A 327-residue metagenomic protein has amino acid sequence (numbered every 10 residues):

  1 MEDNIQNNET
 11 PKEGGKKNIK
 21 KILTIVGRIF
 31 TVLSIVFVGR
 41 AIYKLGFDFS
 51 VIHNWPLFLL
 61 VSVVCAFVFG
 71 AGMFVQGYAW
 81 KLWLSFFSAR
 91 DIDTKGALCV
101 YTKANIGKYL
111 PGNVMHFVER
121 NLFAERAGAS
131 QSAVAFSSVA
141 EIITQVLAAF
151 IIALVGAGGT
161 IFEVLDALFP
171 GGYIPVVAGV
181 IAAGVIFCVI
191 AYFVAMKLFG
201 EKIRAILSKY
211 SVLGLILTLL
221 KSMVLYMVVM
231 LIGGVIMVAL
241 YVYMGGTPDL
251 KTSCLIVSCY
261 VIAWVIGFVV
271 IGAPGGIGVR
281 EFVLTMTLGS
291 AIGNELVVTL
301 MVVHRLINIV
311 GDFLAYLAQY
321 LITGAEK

Functional and structural regions predicted by a protein language model:
M1-T102, G159-F268, G293-N294, T299-K327: Predominantly cytoplasmic-facing regulatory/coupling regions of multi-pass membrane proteins
S85, A89, H116, R120-R126 (+2 more regions): Short amphipathic alpha-helical coupling elements at transmembrane boundaries
T94-C99, N113-V118, E125-I142, G293-V303: Membrane-interface alpha-helices at helix entry/exit sites of multi-pass transporters
K103-L110, Y260-E281: Transmembrane alpha-helix interface/packing and boundary motifs in multi-pass membrane proteins, characterized by
I106-P111, E125, A135-A157, I266 (+1 more regions): Membrane-embedded alpha-helical segments of transport systems, primarily multispan ion/solute transporters
V114-E125, G272-G289: Re-entrant/interfacial helical elements at transmembrane boundaries that shape and gate the permeation pathway
F117-V118, I151, L284-T287, G311 (+1 more regions): Generic hydrophobic alpha-helical membrane-span motif
